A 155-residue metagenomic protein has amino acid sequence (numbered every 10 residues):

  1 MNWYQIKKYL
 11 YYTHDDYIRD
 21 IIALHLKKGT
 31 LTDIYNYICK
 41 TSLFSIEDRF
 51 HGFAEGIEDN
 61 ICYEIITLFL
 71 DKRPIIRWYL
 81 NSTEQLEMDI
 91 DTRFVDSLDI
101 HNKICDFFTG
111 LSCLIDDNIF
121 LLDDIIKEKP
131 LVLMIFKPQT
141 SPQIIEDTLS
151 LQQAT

Functional and structural regions predicted by a protein language model:
M1, H101-T155: Acidic, proline/glycine-rich low-complexity IDRs
M1-E47: Short, extreme N-terminal segment that most often corresponds to the first beta-strand
Q5-R19, R73-Q85, T109, C113-L114: Short, surface-exposed loop and linker segments with low hydrophobicity and enrichment for Pro/Ser/Thr
I21-A23, T67, R77, Q85-D89 (+2 more regions): Ordered hydrophobic segments in well-structured contexts
A23-S42, R93-L121: Ampiphathic alpha-helical segments that act as solvent-exposed interaction surfaces
H25-L26, I90-V95, E146-Q153: Secondary-structure transition/turn motif
K27-T30, E84, F94-D96, K127 (+1 more regions): Residues that cap or initiate secondary-structure elements
L43-S97: Short, intrinsically disordered low-complexity segments
